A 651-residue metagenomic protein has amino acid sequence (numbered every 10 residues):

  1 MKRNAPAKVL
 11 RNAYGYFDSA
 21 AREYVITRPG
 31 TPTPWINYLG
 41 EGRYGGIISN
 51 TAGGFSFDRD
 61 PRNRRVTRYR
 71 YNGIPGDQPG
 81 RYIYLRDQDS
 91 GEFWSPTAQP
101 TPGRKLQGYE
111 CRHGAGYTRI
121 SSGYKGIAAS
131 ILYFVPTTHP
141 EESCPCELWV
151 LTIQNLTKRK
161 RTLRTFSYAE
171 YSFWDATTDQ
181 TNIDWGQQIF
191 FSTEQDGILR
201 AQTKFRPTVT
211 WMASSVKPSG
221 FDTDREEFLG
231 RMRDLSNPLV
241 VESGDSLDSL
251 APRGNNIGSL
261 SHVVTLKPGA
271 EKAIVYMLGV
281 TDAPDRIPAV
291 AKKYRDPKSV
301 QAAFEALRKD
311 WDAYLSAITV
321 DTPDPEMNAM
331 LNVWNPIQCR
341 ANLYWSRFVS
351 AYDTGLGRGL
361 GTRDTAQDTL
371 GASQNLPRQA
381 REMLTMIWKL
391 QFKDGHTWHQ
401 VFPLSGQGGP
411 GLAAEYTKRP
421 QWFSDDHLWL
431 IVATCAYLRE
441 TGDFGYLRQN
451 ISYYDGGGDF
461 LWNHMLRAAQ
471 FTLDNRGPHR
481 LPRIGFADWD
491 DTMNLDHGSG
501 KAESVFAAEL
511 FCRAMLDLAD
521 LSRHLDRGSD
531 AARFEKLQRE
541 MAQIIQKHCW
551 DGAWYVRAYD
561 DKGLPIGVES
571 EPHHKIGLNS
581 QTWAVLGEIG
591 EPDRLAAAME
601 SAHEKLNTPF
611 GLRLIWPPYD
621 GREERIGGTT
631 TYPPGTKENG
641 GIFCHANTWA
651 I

Functional and structural regions predicted by a protein language model:
M1-D364, R378-M386, L390, A436-E440 (+2 more regions): Anionic coordination/interaction segments
R28-P32, G40, G76, C111-H113 (+18 more regions): Active-site-proximal structural scaffolding
Y84-D87, R358-T365, T369-R480, S504-C512 (+1 more regions): Aromatic-rich carbohydrate-recognition surfaces in CAZymes
Q107, A115-I120, S143-C144, L156 (+6 more regions): Hydrophobic, small-residue-rich alpha-helical packing segments that form membrane-like cores
Q154-R161, P284-R286, E440-Y454, M515-F534 (+1 more regions): Inter-helical turn/loop segments and adjacent helix faces that build the functional surface of alpha-helical bundle
F166-Y168, D179, W185, W398-Q400 (+1 more regions): Catalytic cores of carbohydrate-active enzymes
Q180-L199, T417, Q449, D455-G456 (+1 more regions): Acidic/histidine-rich catalytic neighborhood
S350-G359, H399-D425, Y454-G456, H479-E503 (+2 more regions): Carbohydrate-binding/catalytic loop surfaces
